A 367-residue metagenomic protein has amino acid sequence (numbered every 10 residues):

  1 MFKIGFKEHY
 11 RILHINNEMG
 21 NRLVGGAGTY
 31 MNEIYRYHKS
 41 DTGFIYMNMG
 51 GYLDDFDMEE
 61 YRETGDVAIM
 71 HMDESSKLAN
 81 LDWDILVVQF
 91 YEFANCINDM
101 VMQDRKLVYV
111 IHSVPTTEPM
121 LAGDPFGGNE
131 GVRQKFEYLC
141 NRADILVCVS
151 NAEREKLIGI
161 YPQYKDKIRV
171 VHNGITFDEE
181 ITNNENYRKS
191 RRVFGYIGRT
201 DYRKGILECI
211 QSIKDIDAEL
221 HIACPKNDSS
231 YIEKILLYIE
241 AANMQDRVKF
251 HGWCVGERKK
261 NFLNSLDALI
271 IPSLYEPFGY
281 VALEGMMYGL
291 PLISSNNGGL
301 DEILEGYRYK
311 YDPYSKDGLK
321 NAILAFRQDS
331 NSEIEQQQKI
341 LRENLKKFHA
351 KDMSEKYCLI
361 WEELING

Functional and structural regions predicted by a protein language model:
G26-E33, R192, R199-D215, E233: A conserved mid-protein helix/loop that constitutes part of the nucleotide-sugar donor-binding site
Y46-Y52, I175, I197, E219-L236 (+1 more regions): Glycosyltransferase donor-sugar binding loop
V88-F93, I111: Short His-centered aromatic/hydrophobic patch
G127-L146: Membrane-proximal helix-turn-helix segments that form the acceptor-binding/catalytic region of lipid-linked
A152, G174: Carbohydrate-associated surface elements
L274: Aromatic "clamp/platform" in nucleotide-sugar-dependent glycosyltransferases that forms part of the donor/acceptor
P291-S294: Short hydrophobic beta-strand element within catalytic cores of glycosyltransferases and related nucleotide-activated
R308-D317, L324-N331: Conserved acidic donor-binding segment of nucleotide-sugar-dependent glycosyltransferases
